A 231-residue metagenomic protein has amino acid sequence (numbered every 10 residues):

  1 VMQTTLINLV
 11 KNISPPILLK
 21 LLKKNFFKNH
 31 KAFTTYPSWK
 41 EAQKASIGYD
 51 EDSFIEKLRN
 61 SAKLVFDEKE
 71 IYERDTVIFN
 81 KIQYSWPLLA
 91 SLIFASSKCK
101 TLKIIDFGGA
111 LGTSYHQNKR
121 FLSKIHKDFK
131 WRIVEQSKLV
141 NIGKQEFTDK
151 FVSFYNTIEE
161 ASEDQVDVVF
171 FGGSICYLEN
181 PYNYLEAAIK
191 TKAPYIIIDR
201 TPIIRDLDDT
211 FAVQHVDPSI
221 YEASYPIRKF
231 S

Functional and structural regions predicted by a protein language model:
V1-G48: Membrane-proximal basic amphipathic "stem/tether" segments
S46-K100: Class I SAM-dependent methyltransferase Rossmann-like catalytic core, especially the SAM/SAH-binding loop
L102, V166-D167, P194: Conserved acidic residues
D106-I158: Class I SAM-dependent methyltransferase SAM/SAH-binding core
E160-V168: A short acidic, Gly/Pro-enriched loop at the edge of an enzyme's catalytic core that lines a small-molecule cofactor
D167-P181: A short SAM/SAH-binding and catalytic strip from SAM-dependent methyltransferases
K192-L207: Conserved beta-strand signature within the Rossmann-like core of class I S-adenosyl-L-methionine
E222-S231: Short alpha-helix
